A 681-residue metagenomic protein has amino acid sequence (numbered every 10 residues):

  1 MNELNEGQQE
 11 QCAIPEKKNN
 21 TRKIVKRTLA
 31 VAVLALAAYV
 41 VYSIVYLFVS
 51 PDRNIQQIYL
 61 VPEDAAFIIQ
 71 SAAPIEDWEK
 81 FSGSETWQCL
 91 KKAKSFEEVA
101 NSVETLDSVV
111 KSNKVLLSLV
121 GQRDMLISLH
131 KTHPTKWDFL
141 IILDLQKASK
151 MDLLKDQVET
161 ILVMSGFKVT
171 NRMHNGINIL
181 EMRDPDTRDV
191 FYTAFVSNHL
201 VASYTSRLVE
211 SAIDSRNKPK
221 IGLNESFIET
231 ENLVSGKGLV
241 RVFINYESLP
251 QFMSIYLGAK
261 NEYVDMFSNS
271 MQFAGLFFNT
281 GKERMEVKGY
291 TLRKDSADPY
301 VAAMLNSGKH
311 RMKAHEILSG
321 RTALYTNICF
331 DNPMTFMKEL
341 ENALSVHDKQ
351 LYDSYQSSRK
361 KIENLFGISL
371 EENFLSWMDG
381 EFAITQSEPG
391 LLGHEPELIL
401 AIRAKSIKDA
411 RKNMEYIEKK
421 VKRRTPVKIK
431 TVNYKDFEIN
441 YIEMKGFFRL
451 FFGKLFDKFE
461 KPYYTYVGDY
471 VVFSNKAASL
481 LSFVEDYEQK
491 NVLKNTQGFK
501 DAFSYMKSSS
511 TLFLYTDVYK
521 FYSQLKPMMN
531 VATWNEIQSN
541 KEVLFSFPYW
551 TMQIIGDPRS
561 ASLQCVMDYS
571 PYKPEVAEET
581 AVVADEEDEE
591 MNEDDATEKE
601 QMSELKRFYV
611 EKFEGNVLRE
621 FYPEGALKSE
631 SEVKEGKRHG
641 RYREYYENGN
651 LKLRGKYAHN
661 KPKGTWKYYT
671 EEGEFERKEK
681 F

Functional and structural regions predicted by a protein language model:
M1-I24: N-terminal Lys/Arg-rich, disordered targeting/topogenic segments
R22-A30, L34-E181, I228-N269, E286 (+4 more regions): Structural boundary/hinge residues at secondary-structure and domain interfaces
Q88-R123, I161-R284, G308-M312, L351-I368 (+1 more regions): An internal, short helix-loop-strand segment that often contains or flanks glycine-aspartate motifs
W137, D186-F191, E286, E395-P396 (+3 more regions): Short, surface-exposed coil-to-beta transition loops
L145-K150, Y204-L208, A404-K408, K476-S479: Helix N-cap motif at beta-to-alpha junctions
L398-I402, Y470: Ordered core of a single globular domain
S546-A577: C-terminal regions of mature proteins
N592-F681: Glycine/tyrosine- and acidic-biased, solvent-exposed loop/turn segments at the edges of beta-strands
